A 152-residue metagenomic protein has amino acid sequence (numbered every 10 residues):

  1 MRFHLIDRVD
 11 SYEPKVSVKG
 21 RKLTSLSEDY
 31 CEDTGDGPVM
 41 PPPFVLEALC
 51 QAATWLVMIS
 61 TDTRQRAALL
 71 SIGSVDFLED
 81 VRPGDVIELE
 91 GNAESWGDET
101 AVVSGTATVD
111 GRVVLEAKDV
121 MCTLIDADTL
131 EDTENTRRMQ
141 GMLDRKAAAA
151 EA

Functional and structural regions predicted by a protein language model:
M1-M40: Catalytic strand-loop segment that frames the active site of acyl-thioester-processing enzymes
F3-L5, I87, A101: Hydrophobic core residues within well-ordered beta-strands of beta-rich domains
I6-D10, L78, N92-E94, T108: Conserved positions in beta-strands of structured domains
S11-S17, D80-P83, D110: A short, structured loop/turn motif at beta-sheet edges
D33-W55, L69-L70: Compact, glycine-rich, soluble single-domain proteins
A53-E90, L115-K118, C122-T123: Hydrophobic beta-strand-centered segment that forms part of the acyl-chain substrate-binding groove
P83, N92-A152: HotDog/MaoC-like acyl-thioester-processing domains
